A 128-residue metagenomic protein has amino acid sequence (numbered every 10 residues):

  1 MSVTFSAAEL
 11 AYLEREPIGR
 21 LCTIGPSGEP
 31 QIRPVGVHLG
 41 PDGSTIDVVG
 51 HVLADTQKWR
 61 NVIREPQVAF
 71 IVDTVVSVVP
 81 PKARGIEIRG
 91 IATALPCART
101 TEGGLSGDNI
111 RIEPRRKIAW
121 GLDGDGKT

Functional and structural regions predicted by a protein language model:
M1-R20: Short, basic/aromatic recognition patches
L13, N61-V62, I112: A generic structural signal for nonpolar/aromatic side chains embedded in well-ordered alpha-helices
P17-L53: Short beta-strand segments
V37, G90-A92, I112-P114: A structural signal for short, well-ordered beta-strand segments
I46-G50, F70-V72, A119: Short hydrophobic/aromatic-rich beta-strand segments that constitute the beta-sheet cores of beta-sandwich/beta-barrel
V52-D108: Short, structured beta-strand-loop surface elements
T100-T128: Short, active-site-adjacent segments that bind or coordinate small-molecule cofactors and metal centers
